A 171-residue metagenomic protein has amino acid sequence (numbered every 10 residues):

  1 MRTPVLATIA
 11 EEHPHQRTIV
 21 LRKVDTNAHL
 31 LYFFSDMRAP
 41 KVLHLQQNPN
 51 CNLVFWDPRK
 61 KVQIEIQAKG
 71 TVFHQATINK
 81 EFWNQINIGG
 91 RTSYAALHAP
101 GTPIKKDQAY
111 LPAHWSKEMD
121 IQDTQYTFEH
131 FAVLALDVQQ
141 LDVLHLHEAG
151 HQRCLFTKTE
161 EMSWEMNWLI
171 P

Functional and structural regions predicted by a protein language model:
M1-A28, Y32, L43-H44: An N-terminal domain-cap segment
T3, H29, N50-C51, H130-V133 (+1 more regions): Short, surface-exposed beta-edge/turn micro-motifs
I9, D36, W56, K69 (+1 more regions): Structured loops at beta-to-helix junctions and adjacent beta-edge loops in soluble globular domains
E11, T26-N27, P58-K60, E148-A149 (+1 more regions): Short strand-connecting beta-turns/loops that link adjacent beta-strands
K23-K61: A short mixed-secondary-structure module that forms the rim of ligand-binding clefts
Q63-P171: Charged, gly/pro-rich active-site loop segments
